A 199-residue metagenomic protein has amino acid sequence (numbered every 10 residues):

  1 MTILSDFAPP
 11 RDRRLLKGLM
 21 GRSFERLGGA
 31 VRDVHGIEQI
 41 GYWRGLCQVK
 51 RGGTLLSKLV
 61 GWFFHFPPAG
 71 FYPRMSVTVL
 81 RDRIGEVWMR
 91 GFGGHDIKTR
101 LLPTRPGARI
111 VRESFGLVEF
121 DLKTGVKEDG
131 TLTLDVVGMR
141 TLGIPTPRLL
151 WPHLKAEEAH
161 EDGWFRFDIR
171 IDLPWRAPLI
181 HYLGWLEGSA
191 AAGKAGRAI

Functional and structural regions predicted by a protein language model:
T2-E161, F165-I171, Y182: Soluble ligand-binding/transfer domains with enclosed cavities or grooves
R166-I199: C-terminal structured interaction module
